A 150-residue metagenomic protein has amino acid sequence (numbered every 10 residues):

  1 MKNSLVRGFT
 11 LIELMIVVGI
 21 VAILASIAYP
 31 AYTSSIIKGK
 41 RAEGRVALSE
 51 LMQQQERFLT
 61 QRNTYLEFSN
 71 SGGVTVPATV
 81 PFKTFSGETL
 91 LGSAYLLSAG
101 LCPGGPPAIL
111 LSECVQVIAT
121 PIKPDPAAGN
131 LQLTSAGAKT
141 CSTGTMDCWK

Functional and structural regions predicted by a protein language model:
M1-S35: N-terminal single-pass transmembrane signal-anchor helix
V6, K38-A42, V46, P106-L110 (+1 more regions): Residues at secondary-structure transition points
L11-L14, Q55, A119: Conserved hydrophobic beta-strand within the GNAT/NAT acetyltransferase core sheet that lines the active-site cleft
G19-A22, R45, M52: Hydrophobic beta-strand core positions in alpha/beta domains
I27, S34, R57, N63 (+1 more regions): Flexible, active-site-adjacent loop/turn segments at secondary-structure boundaries
A31, E43, A47, C114: Amphipathic alpha-helical recognition patches that constitute DNA-binding helices
K38-A42, S49-S71: Alpha-helix exit/C-cap motif
T60-K150: Periplasmic/extracellular, small/polar-rich flexible segments of pilin-like filament-forming proteins
